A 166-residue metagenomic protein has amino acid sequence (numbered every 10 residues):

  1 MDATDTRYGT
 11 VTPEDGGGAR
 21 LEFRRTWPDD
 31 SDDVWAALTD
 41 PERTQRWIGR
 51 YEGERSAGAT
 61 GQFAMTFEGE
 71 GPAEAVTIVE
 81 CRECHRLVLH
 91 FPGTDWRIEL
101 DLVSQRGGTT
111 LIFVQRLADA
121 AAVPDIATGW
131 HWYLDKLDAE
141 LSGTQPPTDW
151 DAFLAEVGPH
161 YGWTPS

Functional and structural regions predicted by a protein language model:
M1-D5, L117-S166: A conserved amphipathic terminal alpha-helix motif
M1-Y51: Hydrophobic ligand-binding cavity/cleft-lining segments
V11, I78, L100-L102: A structural signal for short hydrophobic beta-strand segments in well-ordered beta-sheet cores
G16-R20, V88-A139: Beta-strand/loop substructures that line and gate deep hydrophobic ligand-binding cavities in soluble
R20, P28, D40, L89 (+3 more regions): Intrinsically disordered, low-complexity regions enriched in Ser/Pro/Gly/Gln/His and often acidic
T26, D32, E42-G93: Glycine-rich portal/gate segments that line the openings of hydrophobic small-molecule binding cavities
A57-T60, F67-E70, I112-F113, L134-K136 (+1 more regions): Short, intrinsically disordered/low-complexity patches at protein termini and at juxtamembrane boundaries
